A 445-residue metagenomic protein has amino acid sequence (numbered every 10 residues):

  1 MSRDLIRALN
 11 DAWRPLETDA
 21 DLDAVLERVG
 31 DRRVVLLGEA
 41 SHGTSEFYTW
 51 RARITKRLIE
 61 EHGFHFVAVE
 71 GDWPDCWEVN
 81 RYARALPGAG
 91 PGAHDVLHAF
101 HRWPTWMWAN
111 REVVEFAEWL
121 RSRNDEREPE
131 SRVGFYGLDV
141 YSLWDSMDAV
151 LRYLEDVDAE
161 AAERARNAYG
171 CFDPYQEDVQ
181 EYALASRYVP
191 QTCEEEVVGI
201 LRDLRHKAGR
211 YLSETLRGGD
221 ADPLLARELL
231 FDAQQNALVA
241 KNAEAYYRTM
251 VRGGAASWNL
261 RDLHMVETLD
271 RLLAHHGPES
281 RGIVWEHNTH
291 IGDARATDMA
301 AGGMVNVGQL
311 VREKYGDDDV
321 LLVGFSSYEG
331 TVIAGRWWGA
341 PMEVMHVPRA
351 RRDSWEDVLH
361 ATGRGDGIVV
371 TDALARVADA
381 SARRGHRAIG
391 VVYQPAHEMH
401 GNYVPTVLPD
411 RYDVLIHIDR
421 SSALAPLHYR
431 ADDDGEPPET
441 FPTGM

Functional and structural regions predicted by a protein language model:
M1-M445: Structured catalytic-domain cores with a bias toward divalent-metal coordination
